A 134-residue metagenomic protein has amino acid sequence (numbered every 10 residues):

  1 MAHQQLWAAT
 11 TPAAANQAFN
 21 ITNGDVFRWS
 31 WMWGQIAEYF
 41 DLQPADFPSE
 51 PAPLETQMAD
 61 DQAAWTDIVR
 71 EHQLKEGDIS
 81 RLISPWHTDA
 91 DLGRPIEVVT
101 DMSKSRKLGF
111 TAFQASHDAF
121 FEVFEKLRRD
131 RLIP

Functional and structural regions predicted by a protein language model:
A2-T88, D101-S103, K107, D130: Mid/C-terminal beta-alpha module of Rossmann-like enzyme folds, strongest in SDR-family dehydrogenases/epimerases
D91-G93: A conserved mid-domain beta-alpha-beta active-site/ligand-binding segment of alpha/beta enzyme cores
I96: Glycine/small-residue-rich pyrophosphate-binding loop that anchors the diphosphate of NDP-sugar donors
R106-P134: C-terminal/domain-terminus segments
